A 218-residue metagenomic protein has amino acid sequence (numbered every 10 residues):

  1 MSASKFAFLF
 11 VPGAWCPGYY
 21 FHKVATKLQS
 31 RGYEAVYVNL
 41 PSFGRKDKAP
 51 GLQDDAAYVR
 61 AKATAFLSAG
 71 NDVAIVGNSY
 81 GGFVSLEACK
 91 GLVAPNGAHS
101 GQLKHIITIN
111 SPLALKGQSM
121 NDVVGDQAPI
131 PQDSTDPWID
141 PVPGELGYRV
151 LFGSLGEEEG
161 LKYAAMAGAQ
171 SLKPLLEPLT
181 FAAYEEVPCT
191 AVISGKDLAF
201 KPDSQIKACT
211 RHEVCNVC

Functional and structural regions predicted by a protein language model:
S4-N71: Active-site catalytic motif of lipid deacylating hydrolases and related acyltransferases
K23, E87-G91: Active-site signature of alpha/beta-hydrolase-fold catalytic machinery across serine- and Asp/Cys-nucleophile hydrolases
I75-V76, I106: Conserved alpha/beta-hydrolase fold motif
G77-S85: Gly/Ala-rich beta-loop-alpha elbow adjacent to hydrolase catalytic centers
N96-P141, S171-P174, F200-P202, I206-K207: Flexible "cap/lid" loop of the alpha/beta hydrolase fold
A165-A182: Active-site nucleophile elbow and catalytic-triad environment of alpha/beta-hydrolase enzymes
E185, A191-I193: Short beta-strand/loop motif that positions the catalytic acidic residue of the alpha/beta-hydrolase fold
G195-C218: Conserved loop-alpha-helix segment in the C-terminal half of the alpha/beta-hydrolase fold that carries the catalytic
